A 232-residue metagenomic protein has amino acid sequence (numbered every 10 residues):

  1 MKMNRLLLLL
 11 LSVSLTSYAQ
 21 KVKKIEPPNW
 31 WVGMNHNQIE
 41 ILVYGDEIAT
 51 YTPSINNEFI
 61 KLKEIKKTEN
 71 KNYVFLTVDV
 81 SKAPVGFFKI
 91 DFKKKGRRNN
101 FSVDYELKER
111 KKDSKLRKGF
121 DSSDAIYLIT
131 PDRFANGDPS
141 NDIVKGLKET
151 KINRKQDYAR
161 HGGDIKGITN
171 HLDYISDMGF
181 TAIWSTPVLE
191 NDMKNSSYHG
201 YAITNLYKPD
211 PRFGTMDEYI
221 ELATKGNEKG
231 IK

Functional and structural regions predicted by a protein language model:
M1, Y18-K21, S81-G86, D91-K112: Basic/polar N-terminal segments that are highly enriched at the extreme N-terminus, encompassing both cleavable
M1-P27: Bacterial Sec-dependent N-terminal signal peptides
Q20-A49, E109: Beta-strand/beta-sandwich contexts
K24-P27, T50, E64, D124 (+1 more regions): Extracellular/lumenal ectodomain signal focusing on beta-strand-rich modules and carbohydrate-recognition contexts
P28-W30, D46-I48, E58, S81-A83 (+3 more regions): Generic structural motif
N35-F87, D91-G96: Immunoglobulin-like IPT/TIG beta-sandwich domains and homologous Ig-like subdomains
G96-I231: N-terminal structural segment of carbohydrate-active enzymes
